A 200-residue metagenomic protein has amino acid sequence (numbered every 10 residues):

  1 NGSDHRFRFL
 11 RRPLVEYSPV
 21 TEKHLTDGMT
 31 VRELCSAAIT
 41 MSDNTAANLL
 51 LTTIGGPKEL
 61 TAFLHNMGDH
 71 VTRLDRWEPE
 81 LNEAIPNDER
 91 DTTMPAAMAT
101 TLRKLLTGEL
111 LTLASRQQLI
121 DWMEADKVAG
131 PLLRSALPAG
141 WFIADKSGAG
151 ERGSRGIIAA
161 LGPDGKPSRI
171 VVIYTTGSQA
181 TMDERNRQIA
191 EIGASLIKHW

Functional and structural regions predicted by a protein language model:
N1-P13, P57, T61, T112-S115: Short, well-structured active-site flanking segments
G2-D4, L64-D69, D88, T93 (+4 more regions): Extracytoplasmic
R6-R8, L49, I170-V172: Soluble periplasmic/extracytoplasmic beta-strand elements of cell-envelope proteins
L10-R12, I39-S42, T53-I54, R76-P79 (+2 more regions): Active-site-proximal beta-strand/loop segments in catalytic clefts of secreted hydrolases
L14-L49, P57: Conserved catalytic neighborhood of penicillin-recognizing serine enzymes
E22, T53, T100-P131, A136-F142 (+1 more regions): Structured C-terminal helix/loop/strand segments within mature extracytoplasmic catalytic/sensor domains
T30, N48-T107: Mid-domain, small-residue-enriched loop/turn segments at the edges of structured enzyme/sensor domains
A38, L64, V171: Terminal peptide-recognition signature
